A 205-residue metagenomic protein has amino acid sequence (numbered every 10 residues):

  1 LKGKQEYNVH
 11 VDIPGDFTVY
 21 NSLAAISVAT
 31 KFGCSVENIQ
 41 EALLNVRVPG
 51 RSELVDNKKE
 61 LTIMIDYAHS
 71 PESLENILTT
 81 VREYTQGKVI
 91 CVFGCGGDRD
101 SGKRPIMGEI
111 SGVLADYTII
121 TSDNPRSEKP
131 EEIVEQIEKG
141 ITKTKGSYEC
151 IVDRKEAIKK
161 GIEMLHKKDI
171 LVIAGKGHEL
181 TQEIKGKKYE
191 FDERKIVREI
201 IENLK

Functional and structural regions predicted by a protein language model:
L1-N8: Acidic-glycine-rich active-site phosphate/pyrophosphate-binding loop
K4, A24-E37, E41-G50, L54-K205: ATP-dependent carboxylate-amine ligase
N8-G15, L61-I65: Short pre-catalytic strand/loop immediately N-terminal to key active-site residues, enriched for Gly-Thr
P14-F17, Y189: Short alpha-helix boundary/capping segments
F17-T18, F32: A conserved FAD-binding loop/helix module that cradles the flavin
